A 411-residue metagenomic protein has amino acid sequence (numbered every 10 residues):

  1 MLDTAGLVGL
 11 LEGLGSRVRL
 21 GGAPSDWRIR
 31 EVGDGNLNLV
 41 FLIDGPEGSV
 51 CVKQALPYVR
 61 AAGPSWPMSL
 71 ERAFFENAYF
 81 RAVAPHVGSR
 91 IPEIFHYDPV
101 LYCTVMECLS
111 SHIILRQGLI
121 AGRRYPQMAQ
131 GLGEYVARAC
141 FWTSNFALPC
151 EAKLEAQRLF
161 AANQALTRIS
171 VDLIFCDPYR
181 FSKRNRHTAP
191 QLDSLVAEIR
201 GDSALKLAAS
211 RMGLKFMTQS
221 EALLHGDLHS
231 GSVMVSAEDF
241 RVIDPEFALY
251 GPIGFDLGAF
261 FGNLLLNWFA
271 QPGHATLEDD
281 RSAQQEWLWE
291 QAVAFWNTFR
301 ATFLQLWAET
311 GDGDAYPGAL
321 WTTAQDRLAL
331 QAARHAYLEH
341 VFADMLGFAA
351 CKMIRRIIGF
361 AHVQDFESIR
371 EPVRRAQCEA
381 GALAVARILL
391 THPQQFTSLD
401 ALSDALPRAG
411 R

Functional and structural regions predicted by a protein language model:
M1-E31, S144-A147, W321-R411: Regulatory N- and C-terminal appendages and interdomain linkers associated with kinase/kinase-like NTP transferase
M1-Y102, S110, A237, A386 (+2 more regions): Conserved NTP-binding catalytic cores of kinases and kinase-like/nucleotidyltransferase enzymes across multiple kinase
R30-G45, C51-V52, L207-F255: Active-site acidic catalytic loop and adjacent metal/ATP-binding pocket of ATP-dependent phosphoryl transfer enzymes
L39-L42, Q54, A78-P85, G131 (+6 more regions): Residue-level signal for well-ordered alpha-helical scaffold segments within enzymatic catalytic domains
A55-A62, M106-G122, F141-W142, L266-T276 (+3 more regions): A glycine-centered beta->alpha junction motif in the catalytic cores of kinase/phosphotransferase enzymes
A78, G254-L328, A349-D365: Active-site activation/catalytic loop segments of kinase-like enzymes and analogous catalytic loops in related
A84-I94, D98-A147, E221-A222, G226-D256 (+3 more regions): Conserved, well-structured beta-alpha core segment at the onset of a catalytic domain
I113-H225, S236: ATP-dependent phospho-/nucleotidyl transfer catalytic cores
